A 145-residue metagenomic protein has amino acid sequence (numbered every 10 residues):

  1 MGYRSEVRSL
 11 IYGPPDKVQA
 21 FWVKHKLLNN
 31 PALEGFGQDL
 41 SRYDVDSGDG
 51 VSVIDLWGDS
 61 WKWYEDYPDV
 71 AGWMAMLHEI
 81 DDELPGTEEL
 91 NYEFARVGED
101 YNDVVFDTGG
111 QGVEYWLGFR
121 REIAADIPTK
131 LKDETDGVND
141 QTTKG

Functional and structural regions predicted by a protein language model:
M1-L27: Short, extreme N-terminal segment that most often corresponds to the first beta-strand
V23-G145: Charged interaction segments
